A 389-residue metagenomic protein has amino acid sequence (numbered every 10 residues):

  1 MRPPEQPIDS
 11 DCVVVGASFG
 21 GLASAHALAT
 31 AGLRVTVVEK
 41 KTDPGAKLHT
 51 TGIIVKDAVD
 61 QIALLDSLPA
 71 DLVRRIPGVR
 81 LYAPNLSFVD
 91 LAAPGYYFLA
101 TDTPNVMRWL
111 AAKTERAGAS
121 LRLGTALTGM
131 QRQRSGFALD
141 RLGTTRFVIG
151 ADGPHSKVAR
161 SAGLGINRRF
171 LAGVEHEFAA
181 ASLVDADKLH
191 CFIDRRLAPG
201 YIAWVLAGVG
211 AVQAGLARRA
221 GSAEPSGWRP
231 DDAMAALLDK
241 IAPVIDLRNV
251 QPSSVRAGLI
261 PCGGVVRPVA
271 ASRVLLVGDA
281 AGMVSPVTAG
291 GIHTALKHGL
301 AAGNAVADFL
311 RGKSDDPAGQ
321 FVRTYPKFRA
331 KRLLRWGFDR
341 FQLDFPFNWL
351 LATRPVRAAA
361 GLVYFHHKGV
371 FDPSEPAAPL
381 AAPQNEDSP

Functional and structural regions predicted by a protein language model:
P3-G20: Beta1/beta-strand and adjacent pyrophosphate-binding region of the FAD-binding site in flavoprotein oxidoreductases
I8, D60, L68, R74-R75 (+2 more regions): Conserved N-terminal helical subregion
S18-F19, G153, H293: Residue-level detector of alpha-helix initiation sites
H26-H49: Glycine-rich FAD pyrophosphate-binding loop
K41-L64: Conserved N-terminal glycine-rich FAD pyrophosphate-binding loop of Rossmann-like flavoproteins
G129, A220-A302, V306: FAD/FMN-dependent oxidoreductases across multiple families
H155-D231: Conserved FAD-binding catalytic core of PHBH/FMO-like flavoproteins
N304-P389: C-terminal helical "tail/cap" subdomain of flavin- and related membrane-associated enzymes
